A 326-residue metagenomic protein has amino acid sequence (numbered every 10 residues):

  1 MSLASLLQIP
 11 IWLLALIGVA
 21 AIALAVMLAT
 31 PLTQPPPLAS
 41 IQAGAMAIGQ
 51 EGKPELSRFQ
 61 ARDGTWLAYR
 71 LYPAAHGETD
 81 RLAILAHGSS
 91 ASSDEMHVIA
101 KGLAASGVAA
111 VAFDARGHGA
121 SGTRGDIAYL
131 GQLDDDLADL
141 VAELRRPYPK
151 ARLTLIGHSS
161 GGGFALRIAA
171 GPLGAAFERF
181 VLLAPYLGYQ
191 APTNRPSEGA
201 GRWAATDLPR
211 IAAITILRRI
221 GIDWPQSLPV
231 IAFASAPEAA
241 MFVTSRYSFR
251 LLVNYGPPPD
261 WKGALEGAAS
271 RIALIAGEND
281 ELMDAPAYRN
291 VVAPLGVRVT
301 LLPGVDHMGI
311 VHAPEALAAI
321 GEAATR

Functional and structural regions predicted by a protein language model:
S2-Q60, W66-R70: An N-terminal hydrophobic leader/cap segment in hydrolases
S89-K101, P286: The serine-hydrolase catalytic nucleophile loop
S92-S93, H118-R152: Catalytic nucleophile-loop/oxyanion-hole region of alpha/beta-hydrolase and closely related hydrolase-like folds
A100-G122: Conserved alpha/beta-hydrolase
V181-A191: Active-site nucleophile loop of the alpha/beta-hydrolase fold
A268, L274-A276: Short beta-strand/loop motif that positions the catalytic acidic residue of the alpha/beta-hydrolase fold
E281-A287: Conserved alpha/beta-hydrolase "acid-adjacent" motif
V305-P314: Catalytic histidine-centered segment of alpha/beta-hydrolase-like enzymes
